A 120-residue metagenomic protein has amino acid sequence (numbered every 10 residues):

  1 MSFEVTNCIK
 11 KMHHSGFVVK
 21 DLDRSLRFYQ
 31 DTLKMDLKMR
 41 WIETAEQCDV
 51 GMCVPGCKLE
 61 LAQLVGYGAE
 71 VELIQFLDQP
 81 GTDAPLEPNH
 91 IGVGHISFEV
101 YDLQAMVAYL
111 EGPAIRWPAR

Functional and structural regions predicted by a protein language model:
M1-C8, F17, R40, F98-R120: Vicinal oxygen chelate
S2-G16, K34-Q47, Q79-L86: Short N-terminal helix-initiation segments at or just after the protein's N-terminus
M12-K20, E60-L73, A84-L110: Vicinal oxygen chelate
V18-G68, A105-A108, G112: Core segments of cupin and vicinal oxygen chelate
I42-K58, D78-P88, G92-V93, P113 (+1 more regions): A cross-kingdom feature marking solvent-exposed beta-strand/loop segments within repeated, beta-rich binding/scaffold
